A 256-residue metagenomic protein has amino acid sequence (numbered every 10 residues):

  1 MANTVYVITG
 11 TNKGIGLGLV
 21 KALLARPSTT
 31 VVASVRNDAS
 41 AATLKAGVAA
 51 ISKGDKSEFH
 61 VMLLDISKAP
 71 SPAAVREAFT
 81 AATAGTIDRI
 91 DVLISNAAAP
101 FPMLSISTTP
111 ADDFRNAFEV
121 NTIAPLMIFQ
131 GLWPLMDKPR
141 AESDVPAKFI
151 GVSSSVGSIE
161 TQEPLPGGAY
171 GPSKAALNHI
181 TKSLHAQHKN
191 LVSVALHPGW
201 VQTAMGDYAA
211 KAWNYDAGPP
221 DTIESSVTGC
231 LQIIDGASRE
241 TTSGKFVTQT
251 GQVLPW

Functional and structural regions predicted by a protein language model:
T9, D88-A98, N121, G151 (+1 more regions): Rossmann-fold scaffold of SDR-type NAD(P)-dependent oxidoreductases
N12, G16-K21: N-terminal Rossmann NAD(P)H-binding glycine-rich loop of SDR-like oxidoreductase domains
L24-T43: Conserved glycine-rich Rossmann-like NAD(P)H-binding loop of the short-chain dehydrogenase/reductase
A50-P70: Rossmann-fold cofactor-recognition segment
I66-D88: Conserved Rossmann-fold cofactor-binding substructure of NAD(P)-dependent oxidoreductases
A98-A99, M103-L126, W133-N190, G199-W200: Catalytic loop of short-chain dehydrogenase/reductase
A195, Y208-W256: C-terminal helical subdomain
P198-D207: Short, flexible catalytic-loop segment of classical short-chain dehydrogenase/reductase
